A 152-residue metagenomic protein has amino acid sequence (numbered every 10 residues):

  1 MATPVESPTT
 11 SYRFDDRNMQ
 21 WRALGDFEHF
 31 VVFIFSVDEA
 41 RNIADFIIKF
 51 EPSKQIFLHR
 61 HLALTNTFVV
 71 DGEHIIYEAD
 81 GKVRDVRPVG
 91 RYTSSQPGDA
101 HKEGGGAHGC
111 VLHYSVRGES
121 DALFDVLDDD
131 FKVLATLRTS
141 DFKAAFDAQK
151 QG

Functional and structural regions predicted by a protein language model:
M1-N42, D128-G152: A short, N-terminal "cap"/entry segment at the start of jelly-roll beta-barrel domains of the cupin/DSBH fold
F14-M19, D45, F68, Y92-S94: Histidine-/acidic-rich catalytic cores in large beta-rich domains
F33-S36, R41-R60, R87, Q96-D99: Conserved short histidine dyad/triad with adjacent acidic residue
E39, Y77-G105: Short acidic-glycine-tyrosine-enriched beta hairpin
E51-P52, R60-D80: Glycine- and acidic-residue-biased ligand/ion/polar-headgroup-sensing regions
R60-L62, G105-H108: Short glycine/proline-enriched turns and hinge-like loops at secondary-structure junctions
S94, A107-D125: A short hydrophobic beta-strand segment most commonly corresponding to one strand of the jelly-roll/cupin
